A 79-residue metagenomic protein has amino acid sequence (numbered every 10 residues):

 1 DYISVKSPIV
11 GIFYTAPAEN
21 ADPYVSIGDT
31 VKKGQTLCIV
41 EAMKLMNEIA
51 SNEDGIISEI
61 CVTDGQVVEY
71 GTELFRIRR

Functional and structural regions predicted by a protein language model:
D1-R79: Structured functional modules or segments
